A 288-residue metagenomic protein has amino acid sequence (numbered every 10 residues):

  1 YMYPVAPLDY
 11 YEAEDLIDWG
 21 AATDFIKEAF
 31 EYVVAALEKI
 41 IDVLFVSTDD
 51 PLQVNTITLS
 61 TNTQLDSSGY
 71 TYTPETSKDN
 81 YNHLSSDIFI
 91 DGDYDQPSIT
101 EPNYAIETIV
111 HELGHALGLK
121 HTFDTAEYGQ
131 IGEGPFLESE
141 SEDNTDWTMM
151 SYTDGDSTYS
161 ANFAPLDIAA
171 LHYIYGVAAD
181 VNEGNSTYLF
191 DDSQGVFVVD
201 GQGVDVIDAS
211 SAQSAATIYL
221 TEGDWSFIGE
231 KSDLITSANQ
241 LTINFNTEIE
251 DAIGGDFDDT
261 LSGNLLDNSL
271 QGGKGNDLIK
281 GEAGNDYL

Functional and structural regions predicted by a protein language model:
Y1-V206, S210-E250: Zinc-dependent metalloendopeptidases
L37, L266, L278-K280: Generic N-terminal leader/processing signal
D200, A209, G254, S262-G263 (+2 more regions): Glycine-centered beta-turn/loop sites at beta-strand termini
S226-G229, L261, L266, L270-Q271: Leucine-rich, hydrophobic repeat-scaffold detector
